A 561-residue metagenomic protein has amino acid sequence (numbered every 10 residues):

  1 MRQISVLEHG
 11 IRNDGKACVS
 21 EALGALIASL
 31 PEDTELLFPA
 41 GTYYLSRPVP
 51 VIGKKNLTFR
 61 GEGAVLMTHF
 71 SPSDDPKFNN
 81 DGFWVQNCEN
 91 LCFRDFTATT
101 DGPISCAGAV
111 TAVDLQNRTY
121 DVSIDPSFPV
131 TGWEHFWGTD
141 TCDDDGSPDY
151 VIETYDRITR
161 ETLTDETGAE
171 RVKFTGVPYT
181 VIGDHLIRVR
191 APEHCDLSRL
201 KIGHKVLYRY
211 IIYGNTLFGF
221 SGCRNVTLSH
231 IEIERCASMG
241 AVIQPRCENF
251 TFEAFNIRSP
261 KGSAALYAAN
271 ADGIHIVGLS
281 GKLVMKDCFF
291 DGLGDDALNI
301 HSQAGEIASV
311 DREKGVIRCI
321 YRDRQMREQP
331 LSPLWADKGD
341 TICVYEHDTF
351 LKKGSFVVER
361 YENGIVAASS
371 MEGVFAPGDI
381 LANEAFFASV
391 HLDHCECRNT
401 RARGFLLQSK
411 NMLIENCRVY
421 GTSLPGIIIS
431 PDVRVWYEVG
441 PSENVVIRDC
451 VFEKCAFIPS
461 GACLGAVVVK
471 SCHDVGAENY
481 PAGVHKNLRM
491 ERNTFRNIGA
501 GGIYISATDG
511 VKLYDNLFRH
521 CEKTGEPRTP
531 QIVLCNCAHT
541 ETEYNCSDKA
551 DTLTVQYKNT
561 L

Functional and structural regions predicted by a protein language model:
M1-L7, R12-V19: Mature N-terminal, pre-catalytic/accessory segment of carbohydrate-active enzymes
G10-I11, S20-I27, E32-T58, E62-K77 (+4 more regions): N-terminal extracellular ligand-recognition/capping segment immediately after the signal peptide
S29, R47, M67-E234, S259-Y267 (+2 more regions): Extracellular polysaccharide-degrading/modifying enzymes targeting complex plant/algal/animal polysaccharides
P31, K54-K55, G61, F83 (+32 more regions): Parallel beta-helix/beta-solenoid
S46-P48, T68-S73, G102-C106, N215-T216 (+10 more regions): Short glycine/acidic-rich loop motifs that flank beta-strands on beta-rich extracellular proteins
R246-K282, V310-E328, R418-A456, F518-Y544: Long amphipathic alpha-helical scaffold regions
S442-V468, C472, N479: Eukaryotic tandem repeat interaction scaffolds
